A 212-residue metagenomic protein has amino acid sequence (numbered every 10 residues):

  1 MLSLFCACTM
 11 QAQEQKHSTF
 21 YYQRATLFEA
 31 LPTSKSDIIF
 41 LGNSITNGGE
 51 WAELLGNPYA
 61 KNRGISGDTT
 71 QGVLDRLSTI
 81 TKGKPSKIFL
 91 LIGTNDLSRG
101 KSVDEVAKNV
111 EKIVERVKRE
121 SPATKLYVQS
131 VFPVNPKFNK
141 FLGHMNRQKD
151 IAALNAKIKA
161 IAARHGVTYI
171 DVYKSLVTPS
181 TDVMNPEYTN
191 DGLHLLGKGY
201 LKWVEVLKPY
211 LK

Functional and structural regions predicted by a protein language model:
M1-E14: Bacterial Sec-dependent N-terminal signal peptides
L4, N135-K212: Catalytic His-Asp segment of secreted/periplasmic serine-dependent ester chemistry enzymes
A12-K87, V183: Serine-esterase "nucleophile elbow" of acetyl-processing enzymes
D37-S44, D68-D104, L195-K212: N-terminal/domain-start segments enriched in small and hydrophobic, helix-friendly residues, covering either
N62-G64, T94-V106, F141-R147: Surface-exposed cleft-lining segments at the edges of enzyme active sites
G64-S66, I92-L97, V131, V177: Cell-envelope and extracellular/periplasmic
V103-I113, I151-L154: Charged helix-capping and loop-helix junction motifs
S121-K125: A short helix->loop->beta-strand "cap" motif at the edges of active sites that frequently abuts
